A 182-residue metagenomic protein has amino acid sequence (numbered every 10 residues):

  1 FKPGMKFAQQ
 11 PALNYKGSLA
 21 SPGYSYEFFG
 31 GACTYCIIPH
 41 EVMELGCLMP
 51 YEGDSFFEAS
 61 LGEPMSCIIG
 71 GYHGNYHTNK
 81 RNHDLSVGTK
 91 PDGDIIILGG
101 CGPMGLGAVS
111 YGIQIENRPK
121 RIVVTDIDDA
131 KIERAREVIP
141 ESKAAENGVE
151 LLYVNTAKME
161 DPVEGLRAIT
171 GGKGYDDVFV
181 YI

Functional and structural regions predicted by a protein language model:
K2: Short nucleic-acid-contacting surface segments enriched for D/E, G, S/T with interspersed K/R
M5-F7: Structural motif
Q10-D92: NAD(P)H dinucleotide-binding glycine-rich loop of Rossmann-like/cofactor-binding domains, especially the beta1-alpha1
P64, G99-C101: Glycine-rich Rossmann-fold phosphate-binding loop(s) that bind the pyrophosphate of adenine dinucleotide cofactors
I69, L106-S110: Short, hydrophobic alpha-helix immediately C-terminal to the catalytic nucleophile
D92-G93, L98, V109-I182: Adenosine-nucleotide cofactor-binding segment
P103-M104, K131: Hydrophobic/small residue at the entry helix of a nucleotide-binding pocket
